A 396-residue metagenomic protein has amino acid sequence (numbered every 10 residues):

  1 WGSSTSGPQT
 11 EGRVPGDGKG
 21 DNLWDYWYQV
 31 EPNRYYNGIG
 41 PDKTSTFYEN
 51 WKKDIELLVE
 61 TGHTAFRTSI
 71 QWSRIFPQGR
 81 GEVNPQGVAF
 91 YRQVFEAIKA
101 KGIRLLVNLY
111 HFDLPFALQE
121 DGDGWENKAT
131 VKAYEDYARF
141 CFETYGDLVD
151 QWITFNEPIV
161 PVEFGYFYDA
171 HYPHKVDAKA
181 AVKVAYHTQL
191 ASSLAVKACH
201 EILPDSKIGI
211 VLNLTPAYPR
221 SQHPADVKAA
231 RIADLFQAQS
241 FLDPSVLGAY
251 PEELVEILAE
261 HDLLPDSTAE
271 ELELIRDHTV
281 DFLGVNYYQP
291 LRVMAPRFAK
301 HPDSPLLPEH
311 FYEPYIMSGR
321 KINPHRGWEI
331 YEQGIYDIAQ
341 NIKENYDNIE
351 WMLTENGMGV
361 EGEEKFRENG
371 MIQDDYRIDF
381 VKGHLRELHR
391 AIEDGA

Functional and structural regions predicted by a protein language model:
G2-Y35, V59, Q78-R80, V88-A396: Active-site region of glycoside hydrolase catalytic domains
Y36-N50, W125-K128: Active-site mouth loops of central-metabolism enzymes
N50-I55, A269-E270: Alpha-helical scaffolding within the catalytic cores of extracellular/periplasmic polymer-degrading hydrolases
T64-Q71, R104-N108: Short, well-structured secondary-structure segments
I70-V83: Glycine-rich, proline-tolerant flexible connector loops at the mouths of alpha/beta enzymes
